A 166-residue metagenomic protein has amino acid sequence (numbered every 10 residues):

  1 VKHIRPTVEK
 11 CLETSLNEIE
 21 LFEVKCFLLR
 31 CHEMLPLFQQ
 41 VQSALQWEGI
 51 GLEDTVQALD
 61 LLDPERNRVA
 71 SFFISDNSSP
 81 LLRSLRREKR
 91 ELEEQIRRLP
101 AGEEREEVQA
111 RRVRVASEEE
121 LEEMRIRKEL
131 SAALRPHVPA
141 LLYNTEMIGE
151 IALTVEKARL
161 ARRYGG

Functional and structural regions predicted by a protein language model:
V1, R5-L35, L62-G166: Alpha-helical coupling/stalk and coiled-coil linker elements that connect catalytic or binding modules and transmit
Q39-E53, Q57: Long amphipathic alpha-helical segments that form oligomerization/scaffold cores
